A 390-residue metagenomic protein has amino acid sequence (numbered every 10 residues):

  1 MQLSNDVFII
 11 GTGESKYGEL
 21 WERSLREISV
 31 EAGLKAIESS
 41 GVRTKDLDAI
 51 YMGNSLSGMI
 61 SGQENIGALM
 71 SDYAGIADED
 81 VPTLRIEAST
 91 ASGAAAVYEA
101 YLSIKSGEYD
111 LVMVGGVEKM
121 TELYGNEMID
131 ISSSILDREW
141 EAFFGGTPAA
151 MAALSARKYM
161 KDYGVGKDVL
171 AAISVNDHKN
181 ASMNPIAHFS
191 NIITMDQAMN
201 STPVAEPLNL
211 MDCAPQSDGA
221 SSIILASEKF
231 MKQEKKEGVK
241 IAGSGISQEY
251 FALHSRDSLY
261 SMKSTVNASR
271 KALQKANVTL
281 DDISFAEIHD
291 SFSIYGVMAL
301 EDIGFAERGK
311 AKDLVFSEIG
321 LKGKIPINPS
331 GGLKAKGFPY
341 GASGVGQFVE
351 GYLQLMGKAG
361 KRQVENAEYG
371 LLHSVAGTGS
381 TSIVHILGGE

Functional and structural regions predicted by a protein language model:
M1-A88, E99, Y159-G166, H188-Q197 (+3 more regions): Conserved active-site "lid/cap" helical segment
M1-R26, R138, A142, A171-A172 (+8 more regions): Condensing-enzyme catalytic core mediating Claisen C-C bond formation in acyl metabolism
Q2-N5, S57-L111, K119-M151, F189-P215 (+3 more regions): Conserved catalytic cysteine-centered active-site region of acyl-thioester-dependent Claisen-condensing enzymes
R23-E31, K45, S61, N65 (+14 more regions): Conserved active-site and cofactor/substrate-binding residues in soluble primary-metabolism enzymes
T44-N54, V81-E87, D110-V117, D168-V175 (+5 more regions): Beta-strand segments within the central parallel beta-sheet cores of soluble alpha/beta enzyme folds
S57-N65, L253-D257, D290-D313, G323 (+2 more regions): Short glycine/threonine-rich loop-to-helix capping motif typified by GTGT followed within a few residues by an Asp-Pro
E87-E118, A150-M183, I223-K229, K336-A359: Active-site-proximal alpha-helical scaffold in enzymes
G116-Y124, M128, S174-H188, E249-L253 (+3 more regions): Acyl-CoA/ACP chain-elongation machinery
